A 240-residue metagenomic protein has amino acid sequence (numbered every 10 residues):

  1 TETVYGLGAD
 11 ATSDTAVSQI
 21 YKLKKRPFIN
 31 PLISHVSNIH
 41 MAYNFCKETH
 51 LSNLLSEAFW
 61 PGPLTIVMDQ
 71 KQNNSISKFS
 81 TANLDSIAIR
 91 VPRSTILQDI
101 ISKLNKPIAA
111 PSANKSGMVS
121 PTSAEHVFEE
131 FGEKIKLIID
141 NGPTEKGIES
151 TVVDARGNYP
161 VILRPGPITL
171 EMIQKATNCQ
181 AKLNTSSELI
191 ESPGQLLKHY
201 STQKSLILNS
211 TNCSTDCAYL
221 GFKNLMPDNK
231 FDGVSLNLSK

Functional and structural regions predicted by a protein language model:
E2-K240: Active-site-adjacent structural elements in enzyme catalytic cores
